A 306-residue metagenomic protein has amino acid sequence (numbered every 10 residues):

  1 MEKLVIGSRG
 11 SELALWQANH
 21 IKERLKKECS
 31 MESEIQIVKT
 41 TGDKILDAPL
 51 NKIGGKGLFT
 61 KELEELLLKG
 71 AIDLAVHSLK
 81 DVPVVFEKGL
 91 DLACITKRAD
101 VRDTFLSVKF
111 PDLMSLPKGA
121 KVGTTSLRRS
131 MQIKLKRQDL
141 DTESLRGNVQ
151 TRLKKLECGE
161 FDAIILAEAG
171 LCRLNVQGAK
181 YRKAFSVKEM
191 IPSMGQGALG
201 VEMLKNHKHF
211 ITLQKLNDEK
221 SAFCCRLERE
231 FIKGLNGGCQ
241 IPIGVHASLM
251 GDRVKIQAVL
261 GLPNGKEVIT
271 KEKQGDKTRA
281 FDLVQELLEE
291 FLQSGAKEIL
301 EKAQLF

Functional and structural regions predicted by a protein language model:
E2-L46, K52, L135-F306: Small-molecule-sensing regulatory modules
A48-D73: Short, structured active-site "lid" loops
L66-L68, V82, E87: Extracytoplasmic loops/domains of multi-pass membrane proteins
I72-V76, D162-A163: Short, Asp-centered acidic motifs that coordinate Mg2+ and/or phosphate in catalytic or ligand-binding sites
L79-K80, K88-L140: A conserved helix-loop-strand patch within extracytoplasmic ligand-binding domains of the periplasmic binding
L79-V82, A169-L171: Short glycine-rich anion-binding loops that position phosphate/pyrophosphate groups of nucleotides and phosphorylated
